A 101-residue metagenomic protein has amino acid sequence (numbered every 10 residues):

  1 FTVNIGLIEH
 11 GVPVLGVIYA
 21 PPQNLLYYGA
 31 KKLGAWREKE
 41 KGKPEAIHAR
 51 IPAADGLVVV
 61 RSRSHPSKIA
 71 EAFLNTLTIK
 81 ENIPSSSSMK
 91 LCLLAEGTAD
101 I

Functional and structural regions predicted by a protein language model:
F1: N-terminal glycine/serine-rich phosphate-binding loop of ATP-dependent small-molecule kinases, especially carbohydrate
N4-C92: Acidic beta-strand-loop-alpha-helix segment within the catalytic core of divalent metal-dependent phosphate-processing
E96-I101: Alpha-to-beta junction loops
